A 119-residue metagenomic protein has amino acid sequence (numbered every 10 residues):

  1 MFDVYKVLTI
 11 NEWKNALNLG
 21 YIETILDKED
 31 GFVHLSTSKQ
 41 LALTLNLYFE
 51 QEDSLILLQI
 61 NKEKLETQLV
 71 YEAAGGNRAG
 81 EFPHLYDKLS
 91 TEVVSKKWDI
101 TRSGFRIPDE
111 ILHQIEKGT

Functional and structural regions predicted by a protein language model:
F2-T119: Conserved, structured core segments of small domains
